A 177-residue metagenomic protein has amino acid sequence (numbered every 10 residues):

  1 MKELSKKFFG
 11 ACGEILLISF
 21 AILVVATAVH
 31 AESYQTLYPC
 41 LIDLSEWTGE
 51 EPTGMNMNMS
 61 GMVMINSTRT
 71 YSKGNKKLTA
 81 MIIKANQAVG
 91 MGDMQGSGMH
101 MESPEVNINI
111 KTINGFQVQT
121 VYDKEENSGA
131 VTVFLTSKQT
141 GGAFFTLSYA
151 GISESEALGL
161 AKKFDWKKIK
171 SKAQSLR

Functional and structural regions predicted by a protein language model:
M1, T53, T136: Short regulatory "switch" loops immediately downstream of catalytic or recognition motifs within protein catalytic
K2-L17: Bacterial N-terminal signal peptides that target proteins for export
V29-A31: Boundary at the C-terminal end of the N-terminal hydrophobic targeting segment
S33-S128: Short, solvent-exposed recognition patches
K77, H100-R177: A short, solvent-exposed beta-edge/loop patch
